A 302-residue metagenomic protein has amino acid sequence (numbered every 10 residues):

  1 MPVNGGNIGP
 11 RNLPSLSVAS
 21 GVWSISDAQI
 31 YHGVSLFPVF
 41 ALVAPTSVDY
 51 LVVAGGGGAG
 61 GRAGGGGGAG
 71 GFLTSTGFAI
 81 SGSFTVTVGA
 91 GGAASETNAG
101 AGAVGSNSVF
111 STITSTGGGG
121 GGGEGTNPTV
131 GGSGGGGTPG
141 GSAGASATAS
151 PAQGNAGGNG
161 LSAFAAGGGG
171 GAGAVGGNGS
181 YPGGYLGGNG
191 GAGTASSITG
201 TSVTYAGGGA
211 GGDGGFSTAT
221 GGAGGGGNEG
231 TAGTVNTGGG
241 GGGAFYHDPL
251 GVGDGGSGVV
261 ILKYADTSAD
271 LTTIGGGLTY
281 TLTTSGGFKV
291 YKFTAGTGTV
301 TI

Functional and structural regions predicted by a protein language model:
P2, F40-A41: Low-complexity repetitive segments in secreted/extracellular proteins
P2-W23, T46-I302: Low-complexity, glycine/proline-biased repetitive segments and flexible coils/loops
D27-Q29, A41, V300-I302: Extended Gly/Ser/Thr-rich low-complexity repeat segments, especially those forming or decorating extracellular
